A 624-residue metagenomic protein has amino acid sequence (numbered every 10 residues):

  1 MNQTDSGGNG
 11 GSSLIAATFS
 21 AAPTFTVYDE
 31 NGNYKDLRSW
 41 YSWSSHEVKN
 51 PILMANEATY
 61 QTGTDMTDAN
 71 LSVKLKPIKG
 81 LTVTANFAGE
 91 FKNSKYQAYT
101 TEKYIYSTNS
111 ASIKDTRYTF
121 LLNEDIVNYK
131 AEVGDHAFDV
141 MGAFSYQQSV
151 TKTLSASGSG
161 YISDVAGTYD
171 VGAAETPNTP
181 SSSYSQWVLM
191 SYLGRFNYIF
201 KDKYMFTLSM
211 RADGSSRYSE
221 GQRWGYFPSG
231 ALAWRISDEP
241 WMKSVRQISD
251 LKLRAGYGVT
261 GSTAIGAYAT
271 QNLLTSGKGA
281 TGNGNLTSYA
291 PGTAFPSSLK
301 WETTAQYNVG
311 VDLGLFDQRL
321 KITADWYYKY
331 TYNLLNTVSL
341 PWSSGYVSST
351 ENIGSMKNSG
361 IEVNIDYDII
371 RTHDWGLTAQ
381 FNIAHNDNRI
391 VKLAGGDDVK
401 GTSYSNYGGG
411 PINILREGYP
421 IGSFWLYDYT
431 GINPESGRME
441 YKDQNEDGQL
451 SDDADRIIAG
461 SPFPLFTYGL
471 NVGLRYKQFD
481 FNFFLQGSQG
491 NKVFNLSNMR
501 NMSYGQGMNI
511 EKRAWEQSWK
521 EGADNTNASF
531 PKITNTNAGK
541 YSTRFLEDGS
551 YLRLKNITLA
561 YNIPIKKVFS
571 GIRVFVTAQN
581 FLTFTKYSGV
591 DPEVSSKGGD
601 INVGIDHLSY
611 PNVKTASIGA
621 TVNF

Functional and structural regions predicted by a protein language model:
M1, L75-P77, G89, A131 (+14 more regions): Short beta-strand segments enriched in hydrophobic/aromatic residues within well-folded beta-rich domains
M1-M66, N86-M190, R217, D238-Q306 (+6 more regions): Surface-exposed loop/interface segments of Gram-negative outer-membrane beta-barrel transport/assembly proteins
T64, K74-V83: A conserved hydrophobic secondary-structure block that centers on an alpha-helix together with its immediately flanking
A69-L75, D125-Y129, G142, G194-Y198 (+9 more regions): Residues on the lipid-exposed face of transmembrane beta-strands in outer-membrane beta-barrel proteins
S191, G225-F227: Transmembrane beta-barrel architecture of outer membranes
F206-S215, Y257: Transmembrane beta-strand segments that form the barrel wall of outer-membrane beta-barrel proteins
E220-W224: Short glycine/threonine-rich loop-to-helix capping motif typified by GTGT followed within a few residues by an Asp-Pro
T378, S461-Q489, A538-F584, L608-F624: Conserved C-terminal beta-signal and adjacent last beta-strands/turns of outer-membrane beta-barrel proteins
